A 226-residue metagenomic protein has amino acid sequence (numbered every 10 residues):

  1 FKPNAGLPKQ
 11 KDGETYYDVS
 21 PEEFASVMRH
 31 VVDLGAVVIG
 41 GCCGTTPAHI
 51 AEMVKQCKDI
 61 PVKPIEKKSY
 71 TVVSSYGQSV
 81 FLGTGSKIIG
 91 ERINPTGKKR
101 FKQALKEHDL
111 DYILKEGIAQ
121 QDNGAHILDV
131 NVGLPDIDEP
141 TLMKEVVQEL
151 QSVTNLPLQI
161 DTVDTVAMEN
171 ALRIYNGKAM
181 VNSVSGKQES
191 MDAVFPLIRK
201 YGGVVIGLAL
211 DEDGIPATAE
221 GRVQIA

Functional and structural regions predicted by a protein language model:
F1-A226: Domain-level signal for soluble alpha/beta catalytic cores
